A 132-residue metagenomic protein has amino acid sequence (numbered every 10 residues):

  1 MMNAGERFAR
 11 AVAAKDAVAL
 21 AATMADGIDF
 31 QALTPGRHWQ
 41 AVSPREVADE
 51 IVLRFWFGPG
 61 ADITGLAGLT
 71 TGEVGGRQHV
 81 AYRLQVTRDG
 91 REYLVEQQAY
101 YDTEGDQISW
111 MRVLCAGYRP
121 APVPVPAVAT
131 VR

Functional and structural regions predicted by a protein language model:
M1-M2, R83: A short, structure-level motif marking secondary-structure boundaries and short turns
M2-G27: Short acidic-aromatic low-complexity motifs
A17-A19, A25-E73: A solvent-exposed, acidic/Ser-Thr-rich amphipathic alpha-helical stretch
D49-R132: A beta-strand edge to alpha-helix "cap/lid" segment located at domain peripheries
